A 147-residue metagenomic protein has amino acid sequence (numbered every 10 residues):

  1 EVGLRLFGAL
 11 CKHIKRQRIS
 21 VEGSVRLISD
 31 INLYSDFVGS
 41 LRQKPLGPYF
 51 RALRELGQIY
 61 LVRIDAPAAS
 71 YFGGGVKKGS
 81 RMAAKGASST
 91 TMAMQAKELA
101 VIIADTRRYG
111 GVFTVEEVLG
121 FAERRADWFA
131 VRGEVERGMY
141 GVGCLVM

Functional and structural regions predicted by a protein language model:
E1-M147: Extended alpha-helical "rod" scaffolds
